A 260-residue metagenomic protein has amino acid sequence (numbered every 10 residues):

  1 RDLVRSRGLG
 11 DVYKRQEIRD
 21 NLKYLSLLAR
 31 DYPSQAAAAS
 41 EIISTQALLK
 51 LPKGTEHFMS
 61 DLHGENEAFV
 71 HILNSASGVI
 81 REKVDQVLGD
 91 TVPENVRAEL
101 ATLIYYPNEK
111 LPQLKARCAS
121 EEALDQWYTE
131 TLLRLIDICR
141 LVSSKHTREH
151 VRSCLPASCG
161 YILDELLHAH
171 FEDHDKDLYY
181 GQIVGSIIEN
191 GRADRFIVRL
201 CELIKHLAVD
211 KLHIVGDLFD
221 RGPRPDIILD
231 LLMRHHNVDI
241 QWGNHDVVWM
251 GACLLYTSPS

Functional and structural regions predicted by a protein language model:
D2, G8-Q16, Y256-S260: Conserved small/polar residues in nucleotide/adenosyl-binding loops
A37, T45-H146, P225: N-terminal low-complexity, Ser/Thr- and acidic-residue-enriched intrinsically disordered segments
E41-K53, C201-K211, R224-R234: A short acidic-Thr-Gly-centered motif at the start of a beta-strand
F58, I214, I240-Q241: Residue-level marker for buried hydrophobic side chains located in beta-strands that build the well-ordered beta-sheet
D61, D217, N244: Divalent metal-coordination and catalytic microenvironments
I72-V79, I228-L232, L254-S258: Short secondary-structure boundary/capping segments
R117-C201: Low-complexity, highly charged intrinsically disordered N-terminal segments that act as targeting/localization
V238-W242, V248-G251: Hydrophobic or amphipathic alpha-helical targeting/insertion segments
